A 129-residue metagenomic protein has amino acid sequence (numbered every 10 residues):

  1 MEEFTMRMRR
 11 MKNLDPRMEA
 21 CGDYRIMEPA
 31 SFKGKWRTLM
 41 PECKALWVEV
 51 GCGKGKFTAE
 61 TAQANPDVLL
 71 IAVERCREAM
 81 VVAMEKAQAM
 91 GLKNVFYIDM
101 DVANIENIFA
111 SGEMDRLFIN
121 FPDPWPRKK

Functional and structural regions predicted by a protein language model:
E2-L46, K56-Q63: S-adenosyl-L-methionine
K44, M114-D115: Local beta-strand N-terminus motif with an aromatic residue
G51-G53: Class I SAM-dependent methyltransferase "Motif I" SAM/SAH-binding loop
V68-I71: Short beta-strand element of Class I
C76: Conserved SAM/SAH-binding beta-strand->alpha-helix loop
M80-V81: Short alpha-helix immediately C-terminal to the canonical SAM-binding loop
E85-G112: S-adenosyl-L-methionine
D115-K129: Mobile active-site "lid"/loop adjacent to the S-adenosyl-L-methionine
